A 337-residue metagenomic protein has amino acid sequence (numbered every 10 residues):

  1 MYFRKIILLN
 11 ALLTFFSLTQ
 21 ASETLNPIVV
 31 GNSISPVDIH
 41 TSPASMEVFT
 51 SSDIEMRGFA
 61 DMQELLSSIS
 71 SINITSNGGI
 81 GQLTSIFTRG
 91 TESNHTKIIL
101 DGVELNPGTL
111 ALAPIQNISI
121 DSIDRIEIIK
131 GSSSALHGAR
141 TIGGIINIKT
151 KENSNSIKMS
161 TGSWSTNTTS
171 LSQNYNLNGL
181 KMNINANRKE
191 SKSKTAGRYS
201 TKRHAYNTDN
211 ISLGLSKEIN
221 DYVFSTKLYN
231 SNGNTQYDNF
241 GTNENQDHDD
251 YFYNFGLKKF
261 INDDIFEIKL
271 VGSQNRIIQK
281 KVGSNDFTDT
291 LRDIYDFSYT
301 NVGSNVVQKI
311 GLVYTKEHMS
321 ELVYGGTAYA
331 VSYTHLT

Functional and structural regions predicted by a protein language model:
N26-I54, S85: N-terminal periplasmic "start-of-domain" segments of outer-membrane beta-barrel proteins
S35, S93, L105, G162-W164 (+5 more regions): Structural signature of outer-membrane beta-barrel domains
Q63, S67-V103, P107, D124: Extracytoplasmic beta-strand/coil segments of soluble accessory domains associated with Gram-negative outer-membrane
T96, N153-N155, N167-T169, N178-M182 (+4 more regions): Outer-envelope beta-barrel architecture signal
V103-K130, I148: Short acidic/polar hinge/loop motifs at secondary-structure boundaries that mediate gating or recognition
I115-N117, T161-S165, N174-N176, T201-T208 (+4 more regions): Replace "Gram-negative outer membrane beta-barrel proteins" with "bacterial and organellar outer membrane beta-barrel
A135, N147, N155, Y175-Y251: Periplasmic-side early beta-strands and strand-to-turn transitions of outer-membrane beta-barrels
K217-S231, H248-L336: Face-selective signature of the C-terminal outer-membrane beta-barrel domain
